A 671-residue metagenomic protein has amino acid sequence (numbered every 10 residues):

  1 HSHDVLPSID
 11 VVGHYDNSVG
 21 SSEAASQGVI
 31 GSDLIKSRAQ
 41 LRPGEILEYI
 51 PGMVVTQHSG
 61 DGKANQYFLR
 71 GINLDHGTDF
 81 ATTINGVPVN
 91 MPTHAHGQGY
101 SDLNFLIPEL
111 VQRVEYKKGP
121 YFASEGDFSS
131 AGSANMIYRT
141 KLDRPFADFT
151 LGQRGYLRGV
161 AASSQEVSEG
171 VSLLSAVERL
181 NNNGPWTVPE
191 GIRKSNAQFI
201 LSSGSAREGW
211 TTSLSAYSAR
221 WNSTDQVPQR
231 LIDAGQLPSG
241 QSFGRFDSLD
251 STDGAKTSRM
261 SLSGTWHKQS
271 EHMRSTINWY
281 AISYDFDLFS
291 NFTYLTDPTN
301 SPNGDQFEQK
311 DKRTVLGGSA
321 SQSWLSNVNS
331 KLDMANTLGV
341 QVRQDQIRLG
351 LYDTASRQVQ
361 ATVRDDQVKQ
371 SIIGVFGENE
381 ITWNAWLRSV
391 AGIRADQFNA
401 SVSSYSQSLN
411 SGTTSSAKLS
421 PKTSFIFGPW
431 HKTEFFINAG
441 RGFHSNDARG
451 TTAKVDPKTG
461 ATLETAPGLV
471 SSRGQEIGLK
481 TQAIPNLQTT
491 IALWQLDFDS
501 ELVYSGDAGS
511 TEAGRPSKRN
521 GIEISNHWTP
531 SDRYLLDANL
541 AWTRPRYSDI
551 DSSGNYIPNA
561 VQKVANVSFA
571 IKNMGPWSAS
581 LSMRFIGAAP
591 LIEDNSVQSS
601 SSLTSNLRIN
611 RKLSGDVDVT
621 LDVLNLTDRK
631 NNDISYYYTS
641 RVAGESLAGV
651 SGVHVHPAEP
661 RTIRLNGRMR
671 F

Functional and structural regions predicted by a protein language model:
V12, V19, Q27, G44 (+1 more regions): Extracytoplasmic beta-strand/coil segments of soluble accessory domains associated with Gram-negative outer-membrane
P88-K118, M136-I137, A234, P238 (+1 more regions): Short acidic/polar hinge/loop motifs at secondary-structure boundaries that mediate gating or recognition
L103-F146, R670: A beta-strand signature from Gram-negative outer-membrane beta-barrel systems, especially the internal plug domain
D148, Q153-N181, W186-D225, D253-S270 (+2 more regions): Transmembrane beta-barrel wall of Gram-negative outer-membrane proteins
G204, G209-Y217, A255-Y405, I426-W430 (+2 more regions): Face-selective signature of the C-terminal outer-membrane beta-barrel domain
T265, R274-F292, G428, E434-G442 (+2 more regions): Membrane-embedded beta-barrel scaffold of Gram-negative outer-membrane proteins
S321-L325, T490-F498, A513-E593, N666-R670: Gram-negative outer-membrane beta-barrel transporters
F585-A589, R611-F671: C-terminal beta-signal and adjacent terminal beta-strands/loops of Gram-negative outer-membrane beta-barrel proteins
